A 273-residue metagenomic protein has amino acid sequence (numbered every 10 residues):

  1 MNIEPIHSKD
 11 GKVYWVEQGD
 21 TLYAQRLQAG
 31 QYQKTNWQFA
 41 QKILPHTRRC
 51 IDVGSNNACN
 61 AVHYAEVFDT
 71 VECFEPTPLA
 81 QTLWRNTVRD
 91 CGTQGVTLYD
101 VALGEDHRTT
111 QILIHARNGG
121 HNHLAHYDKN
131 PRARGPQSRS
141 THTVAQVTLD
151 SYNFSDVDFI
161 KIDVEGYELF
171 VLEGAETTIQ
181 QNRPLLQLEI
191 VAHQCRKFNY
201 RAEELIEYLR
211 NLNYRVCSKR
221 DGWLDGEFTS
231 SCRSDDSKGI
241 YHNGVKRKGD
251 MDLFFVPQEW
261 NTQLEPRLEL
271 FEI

Functional and structural regions predicted by a protein language model:
M1-G95, N130, R134-R139, F154 (+1 more regions): S-adenosyl-L-methionine
Q28-I51, Q111, A125-N182, Q194-Y200: Short internal loop-to-helix segment that lines adenine-nucleotide cofactor pockets
S55-N57, P78, L103-E105, V164-G166 (+1 more regions): Short, glycine/acidic-enriched loop or turn micro-motifs at the edges of active sites
Y64-V67, A175-N182, L209: Short, conserved loop/helix-junction motifs that constitute active-site signature segments in enzyme catalytic cores
R85-V147: S-adenosyl-L-methionine
R183-I190: Conserved beta-strand signature within the Rossmann-like core of class I S-adenosyl-L-methionine
A202-R215: Conserved Class I S-adenosyl-L-methionine
